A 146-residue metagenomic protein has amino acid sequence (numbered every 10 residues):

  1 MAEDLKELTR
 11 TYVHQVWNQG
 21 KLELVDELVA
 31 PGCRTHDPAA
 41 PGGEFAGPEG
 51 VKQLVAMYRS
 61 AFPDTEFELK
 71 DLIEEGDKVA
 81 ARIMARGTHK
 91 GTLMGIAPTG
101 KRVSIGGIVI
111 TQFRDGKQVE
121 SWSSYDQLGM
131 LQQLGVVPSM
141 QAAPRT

Functional and structural regions predicted by a protein language model:
M1-T146: C-terminal and inter-domain tail/linker signature
